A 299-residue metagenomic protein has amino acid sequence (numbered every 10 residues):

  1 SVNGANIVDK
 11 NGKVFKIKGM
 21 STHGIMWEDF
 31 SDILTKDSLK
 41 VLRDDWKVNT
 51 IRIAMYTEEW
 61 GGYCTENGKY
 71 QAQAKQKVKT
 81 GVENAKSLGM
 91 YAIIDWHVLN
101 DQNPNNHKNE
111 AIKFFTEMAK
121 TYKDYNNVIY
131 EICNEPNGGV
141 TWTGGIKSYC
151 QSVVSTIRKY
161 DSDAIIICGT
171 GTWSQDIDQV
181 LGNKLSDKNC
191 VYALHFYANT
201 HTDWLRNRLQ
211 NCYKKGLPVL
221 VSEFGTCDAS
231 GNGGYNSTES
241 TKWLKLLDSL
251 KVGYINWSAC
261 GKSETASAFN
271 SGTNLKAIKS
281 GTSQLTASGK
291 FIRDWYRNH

Functional and structural regions predicted by a protein language model:
S1-N3, K77, G81, K215-L220 (+1 more regions): Structured catalytic cores of enzymes that bind and process phosphorylated ligands/cofactors
S1-T50, G68, K290-N298: N-terminal carbohydrate-binding accessory modules
D9, D95, E223: Acidic active-site catalytic centers that drive phospho-/nucleotidyl reactions and related ester hydrolyses
G24, S31, Y91, K108-I129 (+1 more regions): Extracellular glycoside hydrolase catalytic/binding regions
L34-D101, K108-K113, E117, T121 (+3 more regions): Aromatic-lined substrate-binding rim segments of carbohydrate-active enzymes
E59-G62, N100-Q102, G138-V140, D228-S230: Short, solvent-exposed loop/turn segments at secondary-structure junctions
